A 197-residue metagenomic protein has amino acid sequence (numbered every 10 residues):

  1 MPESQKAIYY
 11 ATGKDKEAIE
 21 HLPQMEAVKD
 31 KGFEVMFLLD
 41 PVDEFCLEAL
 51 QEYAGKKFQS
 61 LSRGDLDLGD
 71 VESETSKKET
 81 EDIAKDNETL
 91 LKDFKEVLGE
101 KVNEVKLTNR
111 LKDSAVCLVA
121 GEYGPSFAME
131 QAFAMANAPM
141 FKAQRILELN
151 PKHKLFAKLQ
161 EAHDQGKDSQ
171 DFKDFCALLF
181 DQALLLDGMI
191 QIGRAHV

Functional and structural regions predicted by a protein language model:
M1-H196: Long, intrinsically disordered, charge-dense linkers/tails
